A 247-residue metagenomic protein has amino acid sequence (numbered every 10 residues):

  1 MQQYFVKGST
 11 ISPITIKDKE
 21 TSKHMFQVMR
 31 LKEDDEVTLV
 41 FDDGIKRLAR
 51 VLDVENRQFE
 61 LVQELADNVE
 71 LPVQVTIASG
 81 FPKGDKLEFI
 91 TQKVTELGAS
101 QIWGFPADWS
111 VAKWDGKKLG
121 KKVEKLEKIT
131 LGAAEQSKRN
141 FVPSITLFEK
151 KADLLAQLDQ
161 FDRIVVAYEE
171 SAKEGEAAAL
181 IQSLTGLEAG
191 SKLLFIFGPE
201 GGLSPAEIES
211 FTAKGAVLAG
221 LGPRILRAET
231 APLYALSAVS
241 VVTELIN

Functional and structural regions predicted by a protein language model:
M1-D67: N-terminal positively charged helical leader segments and presequences
F26-V54, A152-S183: N-terminal-biased segments
D34, V94, T130, F211 (+1 more regions): Residue-level signal for inorganic ion chemistry
V37, E60, A66-I77, L184-K192: Mobile, glycine- and charge-enriched loop segments and immediately flanking short secondary-structure elements within
L65, S171-A172, P223-L226: Short, acidic/turn-prone active-site loops that include or flank metal/cofactor- and phosphate-binding residues
N68-V166: RNA substrate-binding interface of SAM-dependent RNA methyltransferases
I164-G202, A206-E207, A216-A219: Active-site/ligand-binding-proximal alpha/beta "capping" segment
P205-N247: Structured adenosyl-cofactor binding patch, chiefly the S-adenosyl-L-methionine
